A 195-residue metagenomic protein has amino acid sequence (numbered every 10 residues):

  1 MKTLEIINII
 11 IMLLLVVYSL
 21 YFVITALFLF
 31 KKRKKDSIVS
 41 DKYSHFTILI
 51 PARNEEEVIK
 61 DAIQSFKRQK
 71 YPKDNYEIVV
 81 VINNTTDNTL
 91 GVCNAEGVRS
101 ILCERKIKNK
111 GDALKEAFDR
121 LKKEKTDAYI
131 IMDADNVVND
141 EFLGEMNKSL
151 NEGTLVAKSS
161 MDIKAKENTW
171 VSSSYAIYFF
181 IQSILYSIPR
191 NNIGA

Functional and structural regions predicted by a protein language model:
M1-K42, S187: N-terminal membrane-anchoring/stem segments of glycan-assembly enzymes
S44-T47, E77: Cell-envelope/extracellular polymer assembly enzymes that use nucleotide-activated donors
V58-K60, D87-N94, E141: Acidic helix N-cap motif at the loop->helix transition within catalytic regions of sugar-transfer enzymes
Q64-N75: Short, acidic, metal-binding catalytic loop of nucleotide-sugar glycosyltransferases
I82-L90, R105-K106, V137: A conserved acidic beta->alpha catalytic loop
N88, D133-S149: Acidic donor-binding/catalytic loop of UDP-sugar-dependent glycosyltransferases, especially processive GT2
A95, K115-A128: Active-site nucleotide-sugar/metal-binding loop of Leloir-type enzymes
L102, N109-A113, L121-K123, M146-A195: Long helical/loop segments within the catalytic core of UDP-sugar-dependent glycosyltransferases, especially the large
